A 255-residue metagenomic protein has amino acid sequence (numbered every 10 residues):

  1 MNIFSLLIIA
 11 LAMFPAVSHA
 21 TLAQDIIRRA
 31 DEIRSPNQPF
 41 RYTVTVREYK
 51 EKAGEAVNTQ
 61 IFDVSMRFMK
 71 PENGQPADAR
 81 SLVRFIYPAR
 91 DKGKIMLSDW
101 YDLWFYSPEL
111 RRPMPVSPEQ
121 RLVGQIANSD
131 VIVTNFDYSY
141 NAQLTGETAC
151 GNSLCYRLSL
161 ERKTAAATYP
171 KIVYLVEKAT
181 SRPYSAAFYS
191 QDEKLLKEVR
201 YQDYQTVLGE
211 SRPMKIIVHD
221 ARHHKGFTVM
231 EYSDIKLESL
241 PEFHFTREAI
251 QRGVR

Functional and structural regions predicted by a protein language model:
S5-P15: Bacterial N-terminal signal peptides
F14-L22: Bacterial Sec-dependent signal peptides at the C-terminal "C-region" and cleavage site
T21-E109: N-terminal mature ectodomain segment of secretory-pathway/periplasmic proteins
Q24-D25, T59, V133-T145, E193-E198: A short, amphipathic edge element
S65-N73, Q143-A149, Q202-Y204: Short amphipathic beta-strand and strand-loop transition segments with alternating hydrophobic
D102, Y106, R112-V116, V131 (+2 more regions): Gly/Pro-enriched, hydrophobic low-complexity segments that function as extracytoplasmic propeptides/linkers
S117-G151: Hydrophobic, well-structured mid-protein blocks that either form specific transmembrane helices
V254-R255: Short, solvent-exposed mixed-charge patches
